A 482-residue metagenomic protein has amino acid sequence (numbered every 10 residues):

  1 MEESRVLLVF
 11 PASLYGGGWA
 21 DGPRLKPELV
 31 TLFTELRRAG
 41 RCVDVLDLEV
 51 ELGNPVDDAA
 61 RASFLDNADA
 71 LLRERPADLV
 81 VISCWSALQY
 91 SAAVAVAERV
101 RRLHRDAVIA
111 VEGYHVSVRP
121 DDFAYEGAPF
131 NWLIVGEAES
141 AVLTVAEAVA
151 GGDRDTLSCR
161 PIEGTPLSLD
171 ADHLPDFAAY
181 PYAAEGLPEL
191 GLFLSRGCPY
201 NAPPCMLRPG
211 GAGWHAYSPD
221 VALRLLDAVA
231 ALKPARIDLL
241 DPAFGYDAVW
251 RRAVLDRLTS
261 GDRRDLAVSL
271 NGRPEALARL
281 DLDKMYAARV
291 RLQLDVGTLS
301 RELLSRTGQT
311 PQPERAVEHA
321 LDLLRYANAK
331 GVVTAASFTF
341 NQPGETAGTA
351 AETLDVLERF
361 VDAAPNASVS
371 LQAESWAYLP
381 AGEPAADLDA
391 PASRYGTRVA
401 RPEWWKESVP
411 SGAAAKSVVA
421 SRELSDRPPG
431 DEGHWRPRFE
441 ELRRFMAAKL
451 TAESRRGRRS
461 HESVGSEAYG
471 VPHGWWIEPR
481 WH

Functional and structural regions predicted by a protein language model:
S4-L7, A12-G16, A20, G151-L192: N-terminal [4Fe-4S]-dependent radical SAM core
R5, D78-V81, R236, R291: Structural motif
A12-L14, E49-E51, G113-V118, A138 (+3 more regions): Short beta-alpha junction loops
L14-P27, S86-Y90: A short, glycine/small-residue-rich beta-strand->loop->alpha-helix junction that serves as a flexible
P23-R37: Short catalytic helix/loop segments, enriched in acidic residues and glycine and frequently bearing histidine
R24, H173-V333: Radical SAM [4Fe-4S] cluster-binding motif and immediate context
C42-L169: Glycine-rich beta-alpha loop elements in corrinoid/cobalamin-binding modules across cobalamin-dependent enzymes
P76-A77, D262-G465, W481: A structural motif corresponding to the C-terminal lobe/cap of the Radical SAM core domain
